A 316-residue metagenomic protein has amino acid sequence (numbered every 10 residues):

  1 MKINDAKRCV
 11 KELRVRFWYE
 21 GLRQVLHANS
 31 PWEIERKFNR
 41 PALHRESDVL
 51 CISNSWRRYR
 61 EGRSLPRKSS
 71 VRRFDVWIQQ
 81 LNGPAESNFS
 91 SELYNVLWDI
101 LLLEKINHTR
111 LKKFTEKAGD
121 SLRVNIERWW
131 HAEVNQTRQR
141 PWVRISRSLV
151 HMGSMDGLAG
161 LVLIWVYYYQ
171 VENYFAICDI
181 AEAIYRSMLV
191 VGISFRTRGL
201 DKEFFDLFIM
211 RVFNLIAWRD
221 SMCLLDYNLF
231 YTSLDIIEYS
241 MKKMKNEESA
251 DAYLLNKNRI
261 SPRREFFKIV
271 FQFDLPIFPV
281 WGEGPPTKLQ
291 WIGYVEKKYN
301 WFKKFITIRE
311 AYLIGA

Functional and structural regions predicted by a protein language model:
M1-P41: A short, Lys/Arg-rich alpha-helix, primarily the initiator
K7-K11, D48, P66: Short amphipathic alpha-helical molecular recognition features
V25-R58, R67: Short alpha-helical DNA-recognition segment
E61: Residue-level detection of the helix-turn-helix DNA-binding "recognition helix"
S64-S90: DNA major-groove recognition helix of helix-turn-helix/homeodomain DNA-binding modules
S91-A183: Helix-turn-helix/homeodomain-like alpha-helical modules used for DNA recognition and transcription-factor dimerization
I164-W165, Y169-R264: Long low-complexity, intrinsically disordered regions
L229-A316: Charge-dense, extended regions
